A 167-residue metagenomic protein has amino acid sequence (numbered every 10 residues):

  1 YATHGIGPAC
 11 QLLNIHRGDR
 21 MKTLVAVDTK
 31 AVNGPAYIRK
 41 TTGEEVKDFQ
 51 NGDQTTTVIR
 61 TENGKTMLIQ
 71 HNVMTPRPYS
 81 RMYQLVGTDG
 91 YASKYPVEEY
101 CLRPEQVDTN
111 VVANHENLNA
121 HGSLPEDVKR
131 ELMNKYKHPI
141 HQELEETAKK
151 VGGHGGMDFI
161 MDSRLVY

Functional and structural regions predicted by a protein language model:
Y1-P78, Q84: Rossmann-like dinucleotide-binding domain that binds NAD(P)(H)
G5, C10, P76-Y167: C-terminal helical cap and adjacent loop that interface with cofactors, partners, or active-site loops
